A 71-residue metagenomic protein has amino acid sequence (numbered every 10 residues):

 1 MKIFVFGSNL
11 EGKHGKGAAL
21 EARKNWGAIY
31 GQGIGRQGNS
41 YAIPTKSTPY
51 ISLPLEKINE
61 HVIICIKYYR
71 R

Functional and structural regions predicted by a protein language model:
M1-R71: Macrodomain-like recognition of ADP-ribose-binding/processing modules
